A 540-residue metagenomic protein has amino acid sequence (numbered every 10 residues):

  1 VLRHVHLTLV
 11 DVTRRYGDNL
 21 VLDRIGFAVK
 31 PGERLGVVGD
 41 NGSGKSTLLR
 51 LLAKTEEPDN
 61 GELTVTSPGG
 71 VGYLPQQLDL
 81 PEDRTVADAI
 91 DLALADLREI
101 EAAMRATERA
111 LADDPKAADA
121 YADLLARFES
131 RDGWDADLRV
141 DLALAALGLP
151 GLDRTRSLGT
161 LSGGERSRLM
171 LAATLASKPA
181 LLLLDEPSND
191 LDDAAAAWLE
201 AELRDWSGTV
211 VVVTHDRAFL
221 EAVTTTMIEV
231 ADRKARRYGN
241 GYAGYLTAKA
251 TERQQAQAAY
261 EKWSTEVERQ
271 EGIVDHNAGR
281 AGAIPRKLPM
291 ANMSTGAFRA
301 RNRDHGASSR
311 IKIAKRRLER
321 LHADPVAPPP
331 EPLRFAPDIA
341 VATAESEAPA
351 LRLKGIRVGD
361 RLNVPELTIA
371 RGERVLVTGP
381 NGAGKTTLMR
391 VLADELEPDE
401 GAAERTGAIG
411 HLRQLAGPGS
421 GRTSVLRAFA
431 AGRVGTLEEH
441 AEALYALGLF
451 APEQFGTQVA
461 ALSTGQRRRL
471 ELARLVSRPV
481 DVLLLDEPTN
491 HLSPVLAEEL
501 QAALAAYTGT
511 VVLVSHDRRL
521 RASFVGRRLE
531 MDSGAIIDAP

Functional and structural regions predicted by a protein language model:
V1-A258, D338-P540: ABC ATP-binding cassette signature C-motif
A118-L138, L142-A145, P150, Q257-N363: Flexible nucleotide-interacting loop at or near the entrance of a catalytic core
